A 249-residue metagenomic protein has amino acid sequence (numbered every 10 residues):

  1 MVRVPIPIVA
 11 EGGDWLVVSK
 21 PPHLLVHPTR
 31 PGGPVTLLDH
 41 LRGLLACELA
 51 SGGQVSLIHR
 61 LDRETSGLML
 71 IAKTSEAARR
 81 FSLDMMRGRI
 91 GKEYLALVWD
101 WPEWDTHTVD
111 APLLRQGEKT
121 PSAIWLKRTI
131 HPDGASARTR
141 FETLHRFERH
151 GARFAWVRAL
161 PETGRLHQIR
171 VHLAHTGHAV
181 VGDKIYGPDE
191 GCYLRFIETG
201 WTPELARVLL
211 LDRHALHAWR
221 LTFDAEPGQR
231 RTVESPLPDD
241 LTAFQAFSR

Functional and structural regions predicted by a protein language model:
M1-R249: RNA pseudouridine synthases
